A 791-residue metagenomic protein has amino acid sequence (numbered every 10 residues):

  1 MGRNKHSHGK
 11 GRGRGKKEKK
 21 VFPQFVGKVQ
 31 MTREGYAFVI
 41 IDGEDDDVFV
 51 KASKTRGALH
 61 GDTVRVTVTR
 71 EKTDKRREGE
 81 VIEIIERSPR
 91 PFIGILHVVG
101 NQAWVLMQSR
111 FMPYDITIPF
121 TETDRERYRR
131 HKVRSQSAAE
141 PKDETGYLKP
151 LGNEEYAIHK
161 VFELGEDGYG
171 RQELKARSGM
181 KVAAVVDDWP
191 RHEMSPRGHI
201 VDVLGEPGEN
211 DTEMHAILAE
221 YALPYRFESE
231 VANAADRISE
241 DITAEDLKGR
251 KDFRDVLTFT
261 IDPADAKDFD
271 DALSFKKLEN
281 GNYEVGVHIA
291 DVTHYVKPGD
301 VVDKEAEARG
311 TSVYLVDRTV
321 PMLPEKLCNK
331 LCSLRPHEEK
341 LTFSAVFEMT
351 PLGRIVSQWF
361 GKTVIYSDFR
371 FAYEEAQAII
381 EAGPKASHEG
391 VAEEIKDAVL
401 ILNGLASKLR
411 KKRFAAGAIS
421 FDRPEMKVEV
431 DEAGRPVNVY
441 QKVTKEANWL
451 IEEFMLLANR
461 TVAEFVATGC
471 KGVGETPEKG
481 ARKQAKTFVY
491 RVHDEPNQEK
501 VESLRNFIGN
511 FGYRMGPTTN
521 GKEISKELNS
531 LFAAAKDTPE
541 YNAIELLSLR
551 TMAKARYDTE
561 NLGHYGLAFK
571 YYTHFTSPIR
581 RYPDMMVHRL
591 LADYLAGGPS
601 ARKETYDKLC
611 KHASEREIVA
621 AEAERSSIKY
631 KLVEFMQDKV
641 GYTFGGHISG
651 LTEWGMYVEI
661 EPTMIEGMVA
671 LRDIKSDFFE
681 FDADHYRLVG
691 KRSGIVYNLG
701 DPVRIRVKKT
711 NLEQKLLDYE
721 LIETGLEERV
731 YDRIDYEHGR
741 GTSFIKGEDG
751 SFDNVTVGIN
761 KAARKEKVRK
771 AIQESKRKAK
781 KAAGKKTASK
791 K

Functional and structural regions predicted by a protein language model:
M1, S7-V21, K132-V133, S137-Y147 (+2 more regions): Acidic, low-complexity intrinsically disordered tails
M1-G286, T293-E338, A378, R687-L688 (+1 more regions): Charge-lined substrate channels and their catalytic hotspots, especially those that engage the 3′ end of RNA
P23-F25, S178, A183, D188-H192 (+4 more regions): Electropositive polyanion-binding surfaces
R33, K72, I85, G100 (+6 more regions): A generic structural motif
I41-E44, K54, R70, Q108-F111 (+8 more regions): A short beta-strand motif that forms part of the nucleic acid-binding face of small beta-barrel RNA-binding folds
D62, R70, G79, E83 (+3 more regions): Intrinsically disordered, low-complexity linker and terminal regions at domain boundaries
V66, A184, L651, I705-V707: A generic structural signal for residues embedded in beta-strands
L174, E634-M636, I695: Outer-membrane beta-barrel proteins
